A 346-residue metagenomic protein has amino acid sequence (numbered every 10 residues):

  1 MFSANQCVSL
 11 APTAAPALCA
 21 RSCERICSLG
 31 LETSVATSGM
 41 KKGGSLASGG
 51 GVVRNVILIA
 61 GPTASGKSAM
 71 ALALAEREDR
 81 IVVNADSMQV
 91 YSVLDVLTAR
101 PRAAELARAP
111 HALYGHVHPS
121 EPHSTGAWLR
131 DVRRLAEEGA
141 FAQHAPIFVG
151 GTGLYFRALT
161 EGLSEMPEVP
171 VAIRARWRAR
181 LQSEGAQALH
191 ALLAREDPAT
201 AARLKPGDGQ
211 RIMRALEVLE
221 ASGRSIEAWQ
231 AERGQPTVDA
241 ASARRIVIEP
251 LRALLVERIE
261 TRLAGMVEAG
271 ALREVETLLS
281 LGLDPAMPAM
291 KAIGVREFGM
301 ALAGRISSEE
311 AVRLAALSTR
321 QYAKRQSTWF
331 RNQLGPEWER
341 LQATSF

Functional and structural regions predicted by a protein language model:
F2-S9, T13-A15, C19-S28, S34-S38 (+1 more regions): Low-acidity, Ser/Thr- and Arg-rich intrinsically disordered low-complexity segments
K41-F346: Phosphate/pyrophosphate-binding catalytic cores of soluble transferases and nucleic-acid-acting enzymes
